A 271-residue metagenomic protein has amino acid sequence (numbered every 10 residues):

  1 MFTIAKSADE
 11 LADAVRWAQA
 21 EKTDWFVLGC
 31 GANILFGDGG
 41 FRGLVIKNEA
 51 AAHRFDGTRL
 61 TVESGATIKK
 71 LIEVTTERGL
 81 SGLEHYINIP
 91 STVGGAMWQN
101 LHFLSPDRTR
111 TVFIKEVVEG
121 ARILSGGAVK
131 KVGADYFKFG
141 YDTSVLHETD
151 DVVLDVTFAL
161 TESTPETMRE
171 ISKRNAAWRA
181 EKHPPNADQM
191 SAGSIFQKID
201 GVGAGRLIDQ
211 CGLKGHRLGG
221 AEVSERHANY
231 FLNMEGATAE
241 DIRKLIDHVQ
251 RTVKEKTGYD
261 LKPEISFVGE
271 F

Functional and structural regions predicted by a protein language model:
M1-F103: Anion-binding (especially nucleotide phosphate/pyrophosphate-binding) glycine-rich loop and adjoining beta-alpha core
W17-A20, L213, H248: Short, solvent-exposed amphipathic alpha-helical segments in soluble enzyme and RNA/protein-processing domains
E21, L28-C30, E116-V117, Q189-M190 (+1 more regions): Short, basic and Ser/Thr-rich N-terminal targeting/leader segments
I34, L124-K244, R251-T252, K256-F271: Phosphate/pyrophosphate- and phosphate-bearing ligand-binding catalytic cores of soluble enzymes
R42, E119, L154: Change "...and in nucleic-acid phosphodiester-cleaving endonucleases..." to "...and in nucleic-acid processing enzymes
H53-F55, A121, F196: A structural signal for short hydrophobic beta-strand segments in well-ordered beta-sheet cores
Q99-T143: Active-site glycine-rich loop that binds ribose-phosphate moieties when present
